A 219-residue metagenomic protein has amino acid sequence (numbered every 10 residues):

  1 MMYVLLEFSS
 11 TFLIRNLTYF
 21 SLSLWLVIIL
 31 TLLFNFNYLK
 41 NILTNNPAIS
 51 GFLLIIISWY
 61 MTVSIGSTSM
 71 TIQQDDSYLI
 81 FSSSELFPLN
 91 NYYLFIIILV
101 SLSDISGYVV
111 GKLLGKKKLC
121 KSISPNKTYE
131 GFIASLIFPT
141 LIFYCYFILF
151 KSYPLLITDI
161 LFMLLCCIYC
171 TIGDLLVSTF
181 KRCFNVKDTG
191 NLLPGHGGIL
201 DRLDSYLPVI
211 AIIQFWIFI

Functional and structural regions predicted by a protein language model:
M1-T128, F132-L164: Membrane-embedded alpha-helical bundles of polytopic integral membrane proteins
V100-K116, C120, Y129, I168-I210: Acidic (Asp/Glu-rich) catalytic motifs at the cytosolic membrane interface
T140-L141, V209-I213: Short, charged low-complexity intrinsically disordered segments located at boundaries of structured domains
Q214-I219: Juxtamembrane boundary at the C-terminal end of a transmembrane helix
